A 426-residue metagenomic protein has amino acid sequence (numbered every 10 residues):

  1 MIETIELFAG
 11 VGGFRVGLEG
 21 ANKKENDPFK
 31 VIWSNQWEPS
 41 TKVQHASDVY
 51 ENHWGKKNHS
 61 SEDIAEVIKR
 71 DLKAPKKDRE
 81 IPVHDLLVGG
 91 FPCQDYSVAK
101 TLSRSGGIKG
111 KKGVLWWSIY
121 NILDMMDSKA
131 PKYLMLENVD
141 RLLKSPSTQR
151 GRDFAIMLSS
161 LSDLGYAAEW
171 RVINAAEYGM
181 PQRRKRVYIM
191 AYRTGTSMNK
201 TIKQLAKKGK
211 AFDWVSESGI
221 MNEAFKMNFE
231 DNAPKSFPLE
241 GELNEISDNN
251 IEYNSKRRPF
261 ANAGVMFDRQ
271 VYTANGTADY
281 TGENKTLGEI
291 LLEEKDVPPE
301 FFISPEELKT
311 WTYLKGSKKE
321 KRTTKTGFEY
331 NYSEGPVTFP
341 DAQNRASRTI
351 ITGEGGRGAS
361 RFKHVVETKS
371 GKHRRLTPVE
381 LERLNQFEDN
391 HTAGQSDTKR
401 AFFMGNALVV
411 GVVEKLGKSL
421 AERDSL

Functional and structural regions predicted by a protein language model:
M1-T4, R184-Y188, R345-S347: Extracellular structured ligand-interaction cores
I2-A130, V139-F154: Core alpha/beta nucleotide-donor-binding catalytic domains of modification enzymes
E6-A9, D85-L86, A175, I351 (+1 more regions): Short glycine- and Lys/Arg-enriched binding-loop motifs that mark or flank ligand-binding interfaces
G12, P92-Y96, D140-R141, A176-G179 (+4 more regions): Short, solvent-exposed loop/turn segments at secondary-structure junctions
P75-H84, Y96-V337: Class I S-adenosyl-L-methionine
A263-L426: C-terminal target-recognition/interaction regions appended to catalytic cores
